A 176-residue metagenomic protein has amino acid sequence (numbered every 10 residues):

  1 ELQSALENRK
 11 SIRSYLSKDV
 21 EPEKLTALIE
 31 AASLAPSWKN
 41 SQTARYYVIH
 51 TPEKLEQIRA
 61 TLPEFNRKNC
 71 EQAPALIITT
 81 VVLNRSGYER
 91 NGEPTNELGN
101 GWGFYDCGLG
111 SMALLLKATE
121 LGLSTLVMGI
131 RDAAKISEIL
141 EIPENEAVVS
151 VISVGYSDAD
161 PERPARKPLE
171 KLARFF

Functional and structural regions predicted by a protein language model:
S4-I12, R90, V149-F176: C-terminal helix-cap and adjacent tail motif
S11-A27: A short N-terminal beta-strand-loop micro-motif at the entrance of redox/enzyme domains
E30-P36, Q42-Y46, A113: Short beta-strand segments
A32-S33, I77, T95-I139: Small-aliphatic-rich amphipathic alpha-helix that forms the alpha element of a beta-alpha
N40-C107: Glycine/small-residue-rich phosphate/adenosyl-binding loop
R67-T79, E141-P164: A glycine-rich helix N-cap at a beta->alpha junction
L83-N84, R131-A134, D158: Acidic, glycine-rich active-site loops and adjacent beta-strand->loop/helix elements that engage anionic groups
